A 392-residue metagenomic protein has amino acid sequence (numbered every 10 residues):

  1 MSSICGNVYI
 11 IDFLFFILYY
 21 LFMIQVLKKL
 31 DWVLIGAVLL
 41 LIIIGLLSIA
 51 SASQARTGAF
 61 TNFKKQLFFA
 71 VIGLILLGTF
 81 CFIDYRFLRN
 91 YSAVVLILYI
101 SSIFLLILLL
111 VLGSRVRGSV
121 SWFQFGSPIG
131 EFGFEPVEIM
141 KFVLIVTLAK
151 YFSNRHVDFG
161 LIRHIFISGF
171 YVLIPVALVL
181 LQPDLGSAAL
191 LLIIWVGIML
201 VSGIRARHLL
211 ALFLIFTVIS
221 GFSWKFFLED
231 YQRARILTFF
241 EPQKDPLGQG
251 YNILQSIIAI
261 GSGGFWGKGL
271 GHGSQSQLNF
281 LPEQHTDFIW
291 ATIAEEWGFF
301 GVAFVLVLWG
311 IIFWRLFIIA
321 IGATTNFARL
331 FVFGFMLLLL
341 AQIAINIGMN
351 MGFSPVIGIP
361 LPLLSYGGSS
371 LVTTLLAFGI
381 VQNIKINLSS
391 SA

Functional and structural regions predicted by a protein language model:
I10-F22: Hydrophobic alpha-helical signal peptides and transmembrane signal-/tail-anchor segments that drive secretory-pathway
M23-G36, L40-L41, L47-Q182, L337 (+4 more regions): Membrane-helix boundary/helix-loop-helix interface segments in multi-pass membrane proteins
A52, F166-M199, E229-Q232, A294-F299: Helix-loop-helix junctions and helix-breaking kinks within/between transmembrane helices of multi-pass membrane
F68-G73, E296-F313: Hydrophobic alpha-helical transmembrane segments
G113-V116, V120-W122, G130-G133, L210-A303 (+1 more regions): Hydrophobic, glycine- and aromatic-enriched re-entrant/interface helices and adjoining loop segments
A188-M199, L214-T217, G310, A377-G379: Hydrophobic transmembrane alpha-helices of multi-pass, membrane-embedded glycosylation machinery
I319-I357: Loop-to-helix entry and N-terminal half of a specific, functionally important transmembrane alpha helix in multi-pass
